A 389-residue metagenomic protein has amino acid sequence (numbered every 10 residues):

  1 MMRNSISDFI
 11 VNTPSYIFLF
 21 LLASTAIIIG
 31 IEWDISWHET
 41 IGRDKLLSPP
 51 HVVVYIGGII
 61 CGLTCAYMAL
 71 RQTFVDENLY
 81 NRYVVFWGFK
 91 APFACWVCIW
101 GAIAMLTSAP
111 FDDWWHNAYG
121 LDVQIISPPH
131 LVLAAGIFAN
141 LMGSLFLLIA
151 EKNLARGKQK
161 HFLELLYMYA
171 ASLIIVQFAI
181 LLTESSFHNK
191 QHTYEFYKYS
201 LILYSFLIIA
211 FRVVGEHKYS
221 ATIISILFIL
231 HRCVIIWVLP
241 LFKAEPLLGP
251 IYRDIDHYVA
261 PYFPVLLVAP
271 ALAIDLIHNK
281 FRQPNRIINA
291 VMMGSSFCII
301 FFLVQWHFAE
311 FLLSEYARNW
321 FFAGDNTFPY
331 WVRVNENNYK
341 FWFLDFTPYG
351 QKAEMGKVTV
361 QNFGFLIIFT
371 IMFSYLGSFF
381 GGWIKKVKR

Functional and structural regions predicted by a protein language model:
M2-Y16, S36-D44, T64-F93, A118 (+6 more regions): Juxtamembrane membrane-water interface segments of multi-pass membrane proteins, especially cytoplasmic-side
N12-L22, G42-L63, F89-V97, D122-F138 (+2 more regions): Membrane-entry segments of alpha-helical transmembrane domains in multi-pass membrane proteins
A26-I31, A104-P110, L173-L182, L227-P240 (+1 more regions): Aromatic-anchored segments of alpha-helical transmembrane domains
E32-V52, F111-L131, A179-S200, I236-H257 (+2 more regions): Membrane-interface interhelical loops and short amphipathic "cap" helices that link adjacent transmembrane segments
V52-L70, L131-L148, K198-E216, Y262-I277 (+1 more regions): Hydrophobic cores of alpha-helical transmembrane segments in multi-pass inner/ER membrane proteins, independent
Y83-V97, P110-Y169, T183-T193: Membrane-interface helix-loop-helix junctions at boundaries between adjacent transmembrane segments
H161-V214: Loop-centered beta-sheet repeat module
S225-L272, P284-Y375: Alpha-helical transmembrane segments of multi-pass membrane proteins
